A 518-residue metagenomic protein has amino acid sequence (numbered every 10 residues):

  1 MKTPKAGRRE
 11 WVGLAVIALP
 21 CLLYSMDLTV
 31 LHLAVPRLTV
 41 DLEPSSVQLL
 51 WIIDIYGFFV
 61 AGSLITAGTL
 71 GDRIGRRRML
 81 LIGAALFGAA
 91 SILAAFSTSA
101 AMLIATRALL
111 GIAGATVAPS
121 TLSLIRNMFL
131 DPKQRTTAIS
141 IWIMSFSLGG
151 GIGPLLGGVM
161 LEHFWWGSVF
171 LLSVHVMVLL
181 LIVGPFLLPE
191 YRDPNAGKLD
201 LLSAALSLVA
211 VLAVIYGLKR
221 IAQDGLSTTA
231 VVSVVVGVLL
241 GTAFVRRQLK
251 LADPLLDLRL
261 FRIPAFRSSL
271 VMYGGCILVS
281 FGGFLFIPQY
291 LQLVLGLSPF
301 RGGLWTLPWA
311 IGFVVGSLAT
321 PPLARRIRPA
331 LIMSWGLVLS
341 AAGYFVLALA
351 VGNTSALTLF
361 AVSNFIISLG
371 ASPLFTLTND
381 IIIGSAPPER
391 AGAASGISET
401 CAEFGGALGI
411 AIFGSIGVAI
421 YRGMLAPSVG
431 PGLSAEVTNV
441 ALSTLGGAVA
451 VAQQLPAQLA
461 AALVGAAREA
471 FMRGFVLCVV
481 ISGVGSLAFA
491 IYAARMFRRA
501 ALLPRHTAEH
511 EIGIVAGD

Functional and structural regions predicted by a protein language model:
K2-G13, I17, C21, D380 (+1 more regions): Transmembrane-helix exit segments and adjacent C-terminal regions of multi-pass membrane proteins
L14-F59, W165, T229-A230, L240 (+1 more regions): Transmembrane core module of solute transporters
V16, G75-I82, T98-A101, V117-T121 (+3 more regions): C-terminal module of multi-pass small-molecule transporters
C21, A84, A90-S91, T106-R107 (+5 more regions): A generic transmembrane-helix signature of 12-TM secondary carrier transporters
Y24, I53-Y56, V60, F87 (+12 more regions): Structural signature of transmembrane alpha-helices in multi-pass secondary transporters
L38-T39, L70-G71, L156-F164, L218 (+4 more regions): Interfacial helix-cap and linker-helix signal at transmembrane-aqueous boundaries of multi-pass secondary transporters
T69-L202: Helix-loop-helix hairpins in multi-pass membrane proteins, especially solute transporters
S140, E162-M272, C276-V279, L297-P299 (+2 more regions): Hydrophobic transmembrane-helix bundles of small-molecule transporters
